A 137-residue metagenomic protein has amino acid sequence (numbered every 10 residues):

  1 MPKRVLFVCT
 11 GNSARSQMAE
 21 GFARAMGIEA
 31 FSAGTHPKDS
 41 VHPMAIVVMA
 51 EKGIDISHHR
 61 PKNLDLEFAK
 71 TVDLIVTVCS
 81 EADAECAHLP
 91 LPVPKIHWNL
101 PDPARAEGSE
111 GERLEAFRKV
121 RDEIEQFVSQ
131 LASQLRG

Functional and structural regions predicted by a protein language model:
M1-L66: Conserved active-site segments centered on acidic
S13, S80-D83: Short glycine-rich anion-binding loops that position phosphate/pyrophosphate groups of nucleotides and phosphorylated
G34, C79, N99-P101: Residues at the C-termini of beta-strands that transition into short coil/loop
I56, A82-C86: Glycine-rich nucleotide phosphate-binding loop and flanking beta-alpha elements of Rossmann-like dinucleotide-binding
A69-T71: Alpha-helix C-terminal capping/helix-to-coil transition sites in glycosyltransferase folds
E85-G137: Phosphate-binding/catalytic loops
